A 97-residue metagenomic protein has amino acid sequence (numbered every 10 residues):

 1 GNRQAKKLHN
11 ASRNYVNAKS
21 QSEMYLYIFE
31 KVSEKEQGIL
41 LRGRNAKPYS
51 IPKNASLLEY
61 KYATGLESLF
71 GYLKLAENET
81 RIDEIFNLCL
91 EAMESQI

Functional and structural regions predicted by a protein language model:
G1-I97: Double-stranded RNA-binding/processing signature
